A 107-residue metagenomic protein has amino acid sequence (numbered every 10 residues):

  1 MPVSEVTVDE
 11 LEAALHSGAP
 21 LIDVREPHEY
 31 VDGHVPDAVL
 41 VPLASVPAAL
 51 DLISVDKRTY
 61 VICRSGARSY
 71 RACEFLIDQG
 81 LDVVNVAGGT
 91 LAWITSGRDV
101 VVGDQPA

Functional and structural regions predicted by a protein language model:
M1-P20, P27-R58, A67-A107: Rhodanese-like catalytic fold shared by cysteine-dependent sulfurtransferases and DSP/PTP-type phosphatases
I62: Short, surface-exposed ligand- or partner-binding patches at beta-edge/loop junctions that are enriched in aromatics
